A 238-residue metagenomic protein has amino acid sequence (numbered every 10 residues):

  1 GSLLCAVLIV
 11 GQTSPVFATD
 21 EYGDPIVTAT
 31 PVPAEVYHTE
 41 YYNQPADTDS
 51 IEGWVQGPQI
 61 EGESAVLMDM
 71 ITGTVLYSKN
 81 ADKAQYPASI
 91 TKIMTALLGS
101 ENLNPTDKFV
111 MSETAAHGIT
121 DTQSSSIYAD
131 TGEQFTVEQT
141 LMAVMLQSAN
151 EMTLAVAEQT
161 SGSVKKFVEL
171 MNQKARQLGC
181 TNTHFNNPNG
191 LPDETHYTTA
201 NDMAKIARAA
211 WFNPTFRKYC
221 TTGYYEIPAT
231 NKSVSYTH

Functional and structural regions predicted by a protein language model:
G1, S233-V234: Acidic, proline/serine/threonine- and glycine-rich low-complexity intrinsically disordered segments
G1-V16: Sec-dependent N-terminal signal peptides of Gram-positive bacterial secreted proteins and lipoproteins
A18-N201, K205-P214: Active-site-adjacent loops and short helices of periplasmic peptidoglycan-processing enzymes
D193-T195, I227-T230: Short, well-ordered, mixed-charge alpha-helical segments that flank or form enzyme active sites
T215-A229: Acidic/histidine-enriched alpha-helical segments
T237-H238: Conserved small/polar residues in nucleotide/adenosyl-binding loops
